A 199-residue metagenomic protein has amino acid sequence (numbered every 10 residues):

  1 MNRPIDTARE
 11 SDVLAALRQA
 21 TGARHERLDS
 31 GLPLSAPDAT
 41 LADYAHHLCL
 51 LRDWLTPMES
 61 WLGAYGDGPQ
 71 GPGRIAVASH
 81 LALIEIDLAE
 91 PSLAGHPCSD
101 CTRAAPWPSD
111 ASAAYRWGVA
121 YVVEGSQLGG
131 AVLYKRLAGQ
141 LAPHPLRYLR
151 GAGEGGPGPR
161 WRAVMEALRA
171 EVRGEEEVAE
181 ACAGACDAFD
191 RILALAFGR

Functional and structural regions predicted by a protein language model:
M1-R199: Metal- and O2-centered redox machinery and metal/ROS homeostasis
